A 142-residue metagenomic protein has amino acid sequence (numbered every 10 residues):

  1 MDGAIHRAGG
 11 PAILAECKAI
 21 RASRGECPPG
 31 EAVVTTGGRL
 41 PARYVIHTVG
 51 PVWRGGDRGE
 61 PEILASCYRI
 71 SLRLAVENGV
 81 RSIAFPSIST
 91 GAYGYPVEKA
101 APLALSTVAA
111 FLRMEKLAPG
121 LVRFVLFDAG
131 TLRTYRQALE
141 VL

Functional and structural regions predicted by a protein language model:
M1-L142: Macrodomain-like recognition of ADP-ribose-binding/processing modules
